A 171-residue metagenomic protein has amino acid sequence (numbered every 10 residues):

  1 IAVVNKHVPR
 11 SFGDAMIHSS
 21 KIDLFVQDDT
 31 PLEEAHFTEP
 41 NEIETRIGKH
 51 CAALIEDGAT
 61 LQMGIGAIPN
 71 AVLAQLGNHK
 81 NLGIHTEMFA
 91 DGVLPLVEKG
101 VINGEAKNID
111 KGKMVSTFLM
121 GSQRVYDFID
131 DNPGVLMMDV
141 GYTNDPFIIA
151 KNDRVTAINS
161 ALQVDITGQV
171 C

Functional and structural regions predicted by a protein language model:
I1-C171: Conserved alpha/beta enzyme-core scaffold
